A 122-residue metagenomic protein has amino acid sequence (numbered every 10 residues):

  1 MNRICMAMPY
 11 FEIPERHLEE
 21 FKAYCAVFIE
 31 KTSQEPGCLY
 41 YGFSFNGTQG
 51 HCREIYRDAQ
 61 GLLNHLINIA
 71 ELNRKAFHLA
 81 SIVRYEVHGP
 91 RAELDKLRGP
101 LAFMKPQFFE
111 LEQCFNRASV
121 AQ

Functional and structural regions predicted by a protein language model:
M1-G50, R57-I67, H78-Q122: Short S/T/G/P-rich N-terminal loop/turn motif that feeds into the first structured element of a domain
E71-K75: Short, non-transmembrane amphipathic alpha-helical segments
